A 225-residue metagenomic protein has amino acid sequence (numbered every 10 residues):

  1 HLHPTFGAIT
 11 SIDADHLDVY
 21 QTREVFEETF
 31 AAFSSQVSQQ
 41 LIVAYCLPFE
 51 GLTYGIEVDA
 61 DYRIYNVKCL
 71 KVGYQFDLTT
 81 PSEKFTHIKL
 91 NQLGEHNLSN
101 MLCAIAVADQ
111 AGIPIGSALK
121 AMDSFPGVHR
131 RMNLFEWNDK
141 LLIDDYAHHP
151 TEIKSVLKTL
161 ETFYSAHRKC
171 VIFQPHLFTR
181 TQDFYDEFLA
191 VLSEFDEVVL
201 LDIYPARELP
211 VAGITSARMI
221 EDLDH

Functional and structural regions predicted by a protein language model:
H1-A14, Y45-F85, H129-R131: Extended acidic/charged loop-beta regions that coordinate divalent cations and stabilize anionic phosphate/carboxylate
H1-P48, P150, K154: Flexible active-site lid/hinge loop adjacent to a nucleotide/diphosphate and Mg2+-phosphate binding pocket
F6, L70-K71, P81-E197, E221: Nucleotide phosphate-binding/pyrophosphate-handling subdomain across enzymes that bind or process nucleotide phosphates
T10, F26, I64, N100 (+2 more regions): Residue-level signal for inorganic ion chemistry
L17-V25, R180-Q182, E208-A212: Glycine/threonine-rich flexible loop motifs
V25, Q36-Q40, L157-Y164, P210-H225: P-loop/Walker A phosphate-binding loop and immediately adjacent motor/lid segment at beta-alpha junctions
Q40-Y45, C170-F173, F195-P205: Short internal beta-strands
F188-H225: C-terminal helical cap/extension that packs against the catalytic core of soluble nucleotide-cofactor enzymes
